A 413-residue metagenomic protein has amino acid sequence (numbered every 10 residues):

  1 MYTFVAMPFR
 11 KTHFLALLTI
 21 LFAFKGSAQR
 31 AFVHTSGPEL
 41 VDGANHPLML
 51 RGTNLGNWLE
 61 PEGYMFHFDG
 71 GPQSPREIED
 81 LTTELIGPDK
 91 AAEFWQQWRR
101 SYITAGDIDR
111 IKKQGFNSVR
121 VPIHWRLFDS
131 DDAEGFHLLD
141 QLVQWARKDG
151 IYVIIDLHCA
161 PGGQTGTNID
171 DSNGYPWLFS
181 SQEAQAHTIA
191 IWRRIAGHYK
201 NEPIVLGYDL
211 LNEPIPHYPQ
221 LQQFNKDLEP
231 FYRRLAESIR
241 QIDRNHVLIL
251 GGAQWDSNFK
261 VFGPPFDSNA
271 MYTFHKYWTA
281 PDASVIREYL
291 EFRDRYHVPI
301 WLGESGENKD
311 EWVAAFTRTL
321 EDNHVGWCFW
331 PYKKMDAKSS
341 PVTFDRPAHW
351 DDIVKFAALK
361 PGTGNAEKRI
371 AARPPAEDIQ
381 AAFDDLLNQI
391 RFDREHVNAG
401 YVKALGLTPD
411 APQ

Functional and structural regions predicted by a protein language model:
M1-Q29: Bacterial Sec-dependent N-terminal signal peptides
F4, F9-R10, D42-A44, F292 (+1 more regions): A general structural signal for short secondary-structure junctions and capping/turn motifs
K11-F14, I78-E79, A91, I379-F383 (+1 more regions): Short amphipathic alpha-helical segments that mediate assembly, nucleic-acid/protein binding, or membrane association
L21-A23, G166, P219, A314: Alpha-helical transmembrane segments and their juxtamembrane interfaces
F32-V33, D89, A186-M335, S339-K355: Extracellular glycoside hydrolase catalytic/binding regions
T35-L50, N54-V247, G252-K260: Active-site mouth of glycoside hydrolases
W312-Q413: Aromatic-rich peripheral "rim/lid" segments of glycoside hydrolase catalytic domains that contact and position glycan
